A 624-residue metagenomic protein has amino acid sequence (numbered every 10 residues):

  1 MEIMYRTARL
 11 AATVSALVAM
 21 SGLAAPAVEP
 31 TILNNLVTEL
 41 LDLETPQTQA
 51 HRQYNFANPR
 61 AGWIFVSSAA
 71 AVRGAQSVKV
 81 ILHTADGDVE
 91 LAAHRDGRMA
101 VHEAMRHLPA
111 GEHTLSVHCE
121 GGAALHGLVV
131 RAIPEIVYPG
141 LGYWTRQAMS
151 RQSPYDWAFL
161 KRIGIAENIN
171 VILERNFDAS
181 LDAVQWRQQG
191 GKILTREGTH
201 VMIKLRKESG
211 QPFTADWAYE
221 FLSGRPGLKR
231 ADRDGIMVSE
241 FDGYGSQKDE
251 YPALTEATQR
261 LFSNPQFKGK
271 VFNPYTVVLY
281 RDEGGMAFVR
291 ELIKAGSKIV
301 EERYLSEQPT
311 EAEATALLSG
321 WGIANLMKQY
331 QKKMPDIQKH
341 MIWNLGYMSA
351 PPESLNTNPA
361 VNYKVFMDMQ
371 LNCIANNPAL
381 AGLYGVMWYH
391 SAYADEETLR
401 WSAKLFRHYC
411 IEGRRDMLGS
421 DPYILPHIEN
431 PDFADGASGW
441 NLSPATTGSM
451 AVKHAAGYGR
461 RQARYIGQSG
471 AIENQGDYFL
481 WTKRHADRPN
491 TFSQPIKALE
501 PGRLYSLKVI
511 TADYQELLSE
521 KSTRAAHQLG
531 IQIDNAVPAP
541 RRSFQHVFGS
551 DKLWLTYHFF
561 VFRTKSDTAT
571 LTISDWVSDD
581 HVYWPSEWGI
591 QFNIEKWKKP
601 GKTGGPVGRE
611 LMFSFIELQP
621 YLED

Functional and structural regions predicted by a protein language model:
L43-A57, R98-A104, G122-L125, W481-G502 (+1 more regions): Short beta-strands within extracellular/lumenal beta-sheet-rich domains
P46-Q47, A85-P109, D534-A569, S574 (+1 more regions): Extracellular carbohydrate recognition and processing domains and analogous Trp-centered ligand-binding platforms
N58, V66-A70, G74-Q76, D86 (+2 more regions): Glycan-processing catalytic domains of CAZymes
R60-A70, F433, N490-T523, H558-F562 (+1 more regions): Extra-cytoplasmic beta-strand recognition segments
A70-K79, G121-A124, H485-A486, L499-P501 (+2 more regions): Extended, low-complexity, turn-rich repeat/linker tracts enriched in Gly/Pro/Ser/Thr and Asp/Glu that occur
Q76-D88, R524-A536: Short, surface-exposed beta-strand/strand-loop-strand elements in extracellular ectodomains
S116-A123, I573-V582, K596-V607: Short beta-strand-plus-loop segments that form exposed binding edges in beta-rich domains
D432-Y478: Extracellular glycan-recognition surfaces and repeat-rich motifs
